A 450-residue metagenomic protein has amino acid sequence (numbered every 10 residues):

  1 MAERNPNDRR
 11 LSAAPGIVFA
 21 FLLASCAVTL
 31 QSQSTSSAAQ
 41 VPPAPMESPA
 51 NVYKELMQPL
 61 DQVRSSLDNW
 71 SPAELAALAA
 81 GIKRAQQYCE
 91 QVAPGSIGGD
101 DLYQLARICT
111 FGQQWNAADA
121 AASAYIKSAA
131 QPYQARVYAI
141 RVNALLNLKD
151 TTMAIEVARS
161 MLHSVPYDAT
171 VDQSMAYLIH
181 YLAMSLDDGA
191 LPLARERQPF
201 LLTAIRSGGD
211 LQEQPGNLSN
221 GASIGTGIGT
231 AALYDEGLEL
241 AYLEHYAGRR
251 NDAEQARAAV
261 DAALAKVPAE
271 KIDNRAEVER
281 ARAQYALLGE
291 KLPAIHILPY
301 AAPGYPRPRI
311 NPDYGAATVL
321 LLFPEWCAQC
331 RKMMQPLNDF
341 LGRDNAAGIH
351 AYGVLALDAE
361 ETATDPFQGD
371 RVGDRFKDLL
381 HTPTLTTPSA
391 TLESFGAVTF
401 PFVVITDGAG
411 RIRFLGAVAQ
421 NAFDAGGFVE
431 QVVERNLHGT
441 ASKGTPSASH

Functional and structural regions predicted by a protein language model:
L30-D100: N-terminal leader/linker segments that initiate helical-solenoid repeat arrays
V52, L56-L67, G95-Y103, A130-I140 (+2 more regions): Generic helix N-cap/helix-start motif at coil->alpha-helix transitions
R64, R331-F376, T386-E393, G427: Structural microenvironment flanking redox-active thiols in thiol-disulfide oxidoreductases
G81-Y88, A117-I126, T152-S164, A190-S207 (+2 more regions): Alpha-helical repeat scaffolds
G112, L148, S185-G189, A247: Structural motif corresponding to the intra-repeat A-B loop/turn of tetratricopeptide repeats
Y246-Y300, N311-Y314: N-proximal helix/coil linker or "cap" segments that precede and/or mark the start of modular domains
R307-R331, L337: Short active-site neighborhood of thiol/selenol oxidoreductases, capturing the structured segment around
K377-L379, T386-V429: Thiol/disulfide oxidoreductase modules built on the thioredoxin-like
